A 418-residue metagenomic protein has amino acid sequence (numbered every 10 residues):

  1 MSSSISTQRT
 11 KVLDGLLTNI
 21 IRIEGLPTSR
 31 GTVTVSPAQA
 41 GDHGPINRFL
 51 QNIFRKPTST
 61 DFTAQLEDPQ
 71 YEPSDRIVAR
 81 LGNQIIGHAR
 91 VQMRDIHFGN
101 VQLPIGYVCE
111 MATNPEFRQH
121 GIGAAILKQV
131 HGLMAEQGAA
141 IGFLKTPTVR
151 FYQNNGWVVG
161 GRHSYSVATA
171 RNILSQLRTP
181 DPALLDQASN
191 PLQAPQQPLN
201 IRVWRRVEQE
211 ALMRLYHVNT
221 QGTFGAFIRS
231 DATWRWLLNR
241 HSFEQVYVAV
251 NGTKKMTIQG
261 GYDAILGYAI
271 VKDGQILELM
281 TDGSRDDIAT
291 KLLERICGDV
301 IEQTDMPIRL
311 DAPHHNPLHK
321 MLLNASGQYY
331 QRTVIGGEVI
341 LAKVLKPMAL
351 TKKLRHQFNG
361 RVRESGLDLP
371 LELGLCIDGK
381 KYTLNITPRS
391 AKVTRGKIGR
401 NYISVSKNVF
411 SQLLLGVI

Functional and structural regions predicted by a protein language model:
S2-I21, G156-A183, G283-T290, E294-I418: Active-site/acyl-donor-binding loops of N-acyltransferases
I5-M93, N100-Y107, Q176-D231, G274-Q275: Short amphipathic alpha-helix that is part of the acyltransferase structural core
L103-P115, K272-R285: Conserved acetyl-CoA binding element of GNAT-fold acetyltransferases
T113, Q119-G132, R285-G298: Conserved acetyl-CoA-binding loop-helix of GNAT-fold acetyltransferases
G142-T146, I308-L310: Conserved hydrophobic beta-strand within the GNAT/NAT acetyltransferase core sheet that lines the active-site cleft
K145-T148, N155-G156: Glycine-rich, histidine-containing beta strand-loop boundary motifs that form or position
R162-L279, T290-K291, R295-I301, K352-L373: Amide-forming acyltransferase catalytic core, primarily the GNAT-like/NAT-type and related acyltransferase folds
